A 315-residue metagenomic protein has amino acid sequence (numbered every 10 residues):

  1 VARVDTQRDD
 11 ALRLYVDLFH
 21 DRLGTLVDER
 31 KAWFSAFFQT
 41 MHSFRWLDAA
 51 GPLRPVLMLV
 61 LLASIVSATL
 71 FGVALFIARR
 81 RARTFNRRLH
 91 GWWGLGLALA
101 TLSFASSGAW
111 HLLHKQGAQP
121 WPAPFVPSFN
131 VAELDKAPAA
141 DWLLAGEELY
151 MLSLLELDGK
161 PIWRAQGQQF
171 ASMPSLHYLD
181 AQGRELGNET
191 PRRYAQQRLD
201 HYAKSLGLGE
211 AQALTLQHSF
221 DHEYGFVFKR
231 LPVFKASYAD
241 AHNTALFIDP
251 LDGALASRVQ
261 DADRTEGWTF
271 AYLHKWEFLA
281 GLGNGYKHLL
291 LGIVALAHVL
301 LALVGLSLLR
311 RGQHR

Functional and structural regions predicted by a protein language model:
V1-R315: Conserved histidines in hydrophobic membrane contexts and catalytic metal-binding motifs
